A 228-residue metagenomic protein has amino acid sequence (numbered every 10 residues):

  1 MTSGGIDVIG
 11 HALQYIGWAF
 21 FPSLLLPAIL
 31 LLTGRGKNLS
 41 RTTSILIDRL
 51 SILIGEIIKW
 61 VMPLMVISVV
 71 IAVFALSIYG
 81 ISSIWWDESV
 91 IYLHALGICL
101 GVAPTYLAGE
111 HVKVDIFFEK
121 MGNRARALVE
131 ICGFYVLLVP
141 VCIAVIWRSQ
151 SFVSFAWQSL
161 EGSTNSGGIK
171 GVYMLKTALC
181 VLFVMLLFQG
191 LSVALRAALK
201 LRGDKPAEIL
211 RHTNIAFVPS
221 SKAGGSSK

Functional and structural regions predicted by a protein language model:
M1-K228: Alpha-helical transmembrane segments and membrane-interface helix-loop junctions in multi-pass membrane proteins
